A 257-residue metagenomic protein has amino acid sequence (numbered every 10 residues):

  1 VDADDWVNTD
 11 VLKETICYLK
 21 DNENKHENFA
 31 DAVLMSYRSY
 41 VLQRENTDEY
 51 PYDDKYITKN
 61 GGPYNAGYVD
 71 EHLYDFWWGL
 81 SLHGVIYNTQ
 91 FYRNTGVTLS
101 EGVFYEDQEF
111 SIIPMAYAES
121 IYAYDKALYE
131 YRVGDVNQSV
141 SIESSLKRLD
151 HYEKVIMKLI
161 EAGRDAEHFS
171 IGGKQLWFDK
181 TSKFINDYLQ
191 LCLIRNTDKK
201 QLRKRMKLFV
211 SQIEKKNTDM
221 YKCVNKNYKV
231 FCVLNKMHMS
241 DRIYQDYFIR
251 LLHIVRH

Functional and structural regions predicted by a protein language model:
A3-D125, Y129-K147: Donor-binding/catalytic cores of nucleotide-activated saccharide and glycerol-phosphate transferases/polymerases
A30, L193-H257: Membrane-interface aromatic/basic loop that binds lipid-linked glycans or pyrophosphate carriers, typified by
N65, V69, V155, L202-R205 (+1 more regions): Alpha-helical structural motif
I112, D179-S182: Non-catalytic, well-ordered alpha-helical scaffold segments
K126-D135, S141-I171, F184-N217: Catalytic core of nucleotide-sugar-dependent glycosyltransferases
G172-K180: Residues within HEAT/ARM-like alpha-solenoid scaffolds
